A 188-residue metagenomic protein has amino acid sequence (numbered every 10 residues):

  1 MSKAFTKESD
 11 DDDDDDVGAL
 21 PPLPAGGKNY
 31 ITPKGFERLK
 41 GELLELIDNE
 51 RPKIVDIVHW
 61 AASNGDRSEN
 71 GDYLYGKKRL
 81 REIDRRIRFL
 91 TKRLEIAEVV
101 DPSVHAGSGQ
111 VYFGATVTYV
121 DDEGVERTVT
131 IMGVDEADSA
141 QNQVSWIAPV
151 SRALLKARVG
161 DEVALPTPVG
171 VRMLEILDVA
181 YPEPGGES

Functional and structural regions predicted by a protein language model:
M1-N49, K53-D84, R88, E183-S188: Helix-rich terminal scaffold detector
G18, G26, L94-E95, E126 (+2 more regions): Residue-level signal for pocket-adjacent positions within structured domains
G27, S63, L90, E95-I96 (+2 more regions): Glycine-rich, flexible loop/turn motifs
V58-H59, T91-I96, A148-P149, G185: Juxtamembrane/interface motifs at transmembrane-helix termini
D84-H105, M173: Structured, basic alpha/beta domains of bacterial-type, RNA-associated proteins
R93, V171-D178, G185-G186: Short, conserved aromatic-histidine micro-motifs
V100-L174, A180: Non-DNA-binding regulatory cores of transcription-related proteins, predominantly C-terminal effector-binding
